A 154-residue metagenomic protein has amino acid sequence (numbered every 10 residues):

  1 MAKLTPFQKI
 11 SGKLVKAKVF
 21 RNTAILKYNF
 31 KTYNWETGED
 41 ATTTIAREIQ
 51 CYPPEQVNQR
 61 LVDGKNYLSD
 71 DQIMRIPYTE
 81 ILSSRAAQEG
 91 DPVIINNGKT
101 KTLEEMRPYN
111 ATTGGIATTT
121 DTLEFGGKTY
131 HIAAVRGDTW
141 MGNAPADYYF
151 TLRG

Functional and structural regions predicted by a protein language model:
M1-V15: Short, intrinsically disordered N-terminal pre-domain segments
A2-T5, Y28-G154: Short, conserved turn/kink motifs that form compact alpha/beta structural patches or helix kinks used as
K16-Y28: A short, Trp-centered hydrophobic/proline-enriched beta-strand micro-motif
